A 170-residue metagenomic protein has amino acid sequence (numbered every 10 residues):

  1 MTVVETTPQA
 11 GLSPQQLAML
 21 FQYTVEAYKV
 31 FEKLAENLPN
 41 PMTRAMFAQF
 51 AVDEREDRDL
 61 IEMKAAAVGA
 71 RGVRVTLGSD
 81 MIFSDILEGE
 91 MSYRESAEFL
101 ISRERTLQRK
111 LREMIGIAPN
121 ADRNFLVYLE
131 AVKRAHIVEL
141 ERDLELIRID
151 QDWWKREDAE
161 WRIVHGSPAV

Functional and structural regions predicted by a protein language model:
M1-V170: Iron-associated oxidoreductase/ferritin-like identity signal
